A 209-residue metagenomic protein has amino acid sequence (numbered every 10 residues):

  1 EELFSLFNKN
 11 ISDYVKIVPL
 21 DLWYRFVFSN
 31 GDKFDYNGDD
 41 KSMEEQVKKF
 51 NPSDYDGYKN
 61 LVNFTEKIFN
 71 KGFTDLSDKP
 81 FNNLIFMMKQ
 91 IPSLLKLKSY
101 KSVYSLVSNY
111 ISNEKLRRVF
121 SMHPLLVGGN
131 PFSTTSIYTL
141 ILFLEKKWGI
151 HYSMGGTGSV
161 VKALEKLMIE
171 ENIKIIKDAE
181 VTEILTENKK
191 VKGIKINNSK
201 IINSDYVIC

Functional and structural regions predicted by a protein language model:
E1-W23: N-terminal FAD cofactor-binding segment of flavoenzymes
E2-K9, Q46, L106, Y110 (+3 more regions): Residues within well-ordered alpha helices
S12, D32-F34, S199-I201: Short, mixed charged/polar active-site loops that provide acid/base catalysis or chelate metal/phosphate cofactors
W23-F28, K192-I194: Short polybasic amphipathic segments
S29-T134: Rossmann-like flavin
K98, S108, L140-N197, I202: Helical element adjacent to the flavin cofactor pocket in flavoenzyme catalytic cores
T135-T139: Active-site-adjacent bridging/hinge elements
V207-C209: Flavin (primarily FAD) binding-site architecture
